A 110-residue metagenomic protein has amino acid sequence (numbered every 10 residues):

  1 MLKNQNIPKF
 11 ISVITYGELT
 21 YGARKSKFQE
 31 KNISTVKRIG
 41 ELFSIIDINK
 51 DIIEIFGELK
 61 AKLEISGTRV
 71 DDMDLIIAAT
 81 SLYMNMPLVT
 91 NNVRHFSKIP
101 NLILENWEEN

Functional and structural regions predicted by a protein language model:
M1-I11, Y21-R38, N110: Short, well-structured N-terminal submotif of metal-dependent ribonuclease cores
E18, I55, K98: Phosphate- and divalent-cation-binding pockets in alpha/beta enzyme and binding domains that engage nucleotide-derived
G22-S26, L59, I99-L102: Residue-level signal for well-ordered alpha-helical positions
S44-V89: Active-site neighborhoods of divalent-metal-dependent phosphate/nucleic-acid chemistry enzymes
A78, L82-N110: Acidic, PIN/NYN-like endoribonuclease modules and their adjacent C-terminal/linker elements
